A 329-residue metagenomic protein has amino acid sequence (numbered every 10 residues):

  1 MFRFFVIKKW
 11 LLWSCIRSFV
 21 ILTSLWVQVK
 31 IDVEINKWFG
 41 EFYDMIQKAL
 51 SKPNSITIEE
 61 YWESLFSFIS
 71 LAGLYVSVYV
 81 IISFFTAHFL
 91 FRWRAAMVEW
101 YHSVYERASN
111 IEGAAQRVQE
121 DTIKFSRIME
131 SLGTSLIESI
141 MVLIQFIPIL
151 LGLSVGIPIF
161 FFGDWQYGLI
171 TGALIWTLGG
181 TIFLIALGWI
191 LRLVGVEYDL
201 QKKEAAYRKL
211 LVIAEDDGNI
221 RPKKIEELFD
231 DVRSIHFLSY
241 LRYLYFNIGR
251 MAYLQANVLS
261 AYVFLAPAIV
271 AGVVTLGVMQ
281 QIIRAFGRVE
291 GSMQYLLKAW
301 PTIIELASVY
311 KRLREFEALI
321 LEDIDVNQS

Functional and structural regions predicted by a protein language model:
M1-I35, E41-F68, I82, T86 (+4 more regions): Membrane-integrated ABC transporters
I7-I31, S51-R94, F162-A186, L276-E290: Transmembrane-helix motif of ABC transporter permease domains
D32, G40, D44, K48 (+9 more regions): Membrane-water interface at transmembrane helix exits
D32, N36-G40, S83, V98-H102 (+12 more regions): Alpha-helical transmembrane segments of polytopic integral membrane proteins, especially the permease/helical cores
R94-I111, W189-D231, E290-L297, E305-A318: Short cytosolic helices in intracellular loops of multi-pass membrane proteins
T122-T171, A261: Hydrophobic alpha-helical transmembrane segments of ABC transporter permease domains
K124, L200-Y207, L211-S260, T302-E305 (+1 more regions): An intracellular "coupling" helix at the cytosolic face of ABC transporter transmembrane type-1 domains
G152-L178, R242-Y310: Helix-loop-helix
